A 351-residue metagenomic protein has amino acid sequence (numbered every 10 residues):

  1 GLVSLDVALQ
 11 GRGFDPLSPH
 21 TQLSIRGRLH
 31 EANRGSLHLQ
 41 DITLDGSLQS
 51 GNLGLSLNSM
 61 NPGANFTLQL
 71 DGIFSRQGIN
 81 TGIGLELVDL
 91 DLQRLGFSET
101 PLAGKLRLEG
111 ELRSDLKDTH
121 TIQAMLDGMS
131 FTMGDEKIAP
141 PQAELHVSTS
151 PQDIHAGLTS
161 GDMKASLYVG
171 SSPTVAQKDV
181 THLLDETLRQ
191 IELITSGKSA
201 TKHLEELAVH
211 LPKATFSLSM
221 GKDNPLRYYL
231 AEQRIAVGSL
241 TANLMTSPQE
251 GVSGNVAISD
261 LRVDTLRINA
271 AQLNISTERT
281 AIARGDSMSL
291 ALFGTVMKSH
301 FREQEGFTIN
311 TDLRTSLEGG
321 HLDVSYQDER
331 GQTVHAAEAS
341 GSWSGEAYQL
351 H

Functional and structural regions predicted by a protein language model:
G1-H351: Interface amphipathic segments
